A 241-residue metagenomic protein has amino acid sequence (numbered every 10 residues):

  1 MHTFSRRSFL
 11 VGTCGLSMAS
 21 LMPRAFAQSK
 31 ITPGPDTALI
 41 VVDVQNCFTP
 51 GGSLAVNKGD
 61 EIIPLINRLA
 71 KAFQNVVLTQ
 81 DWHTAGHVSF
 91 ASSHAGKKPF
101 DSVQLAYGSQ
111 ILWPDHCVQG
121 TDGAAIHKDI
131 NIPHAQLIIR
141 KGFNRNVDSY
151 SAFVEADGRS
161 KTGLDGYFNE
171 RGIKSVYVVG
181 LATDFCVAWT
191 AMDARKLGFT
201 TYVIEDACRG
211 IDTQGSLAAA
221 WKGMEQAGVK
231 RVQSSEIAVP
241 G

Functional and structural regions predicted by a protein language model:
M1-S17: N-terminal secretory signal peptides and thylakoid transit peptides that target proteins across membranes
P23-V41, Q45-T49: C-terminal segment of N-terminal export signals and the immediately downstream linker at the start of the mature
V42, Q80, E205: Active-site flanking residues adjacent to catalytic metal/cofactor-binding acidic residues
T49-N57: Acidic/histidine-rich helix-loop elements that form or flank divalent-metal/phosphate-binding sites at the catalytic
P64-S175: Active-site alpha/beta core segments
I132, G215-G241: Structural recognition of alpha->loop->beta junctions
Y177-G180, T200-D212: A short glycine-rich beta-strand->turn/loop micro-motif centered on a GG-aromatic cluster
A188-K196: Histidine-anchored nucleotide/phosphate-binding helix
